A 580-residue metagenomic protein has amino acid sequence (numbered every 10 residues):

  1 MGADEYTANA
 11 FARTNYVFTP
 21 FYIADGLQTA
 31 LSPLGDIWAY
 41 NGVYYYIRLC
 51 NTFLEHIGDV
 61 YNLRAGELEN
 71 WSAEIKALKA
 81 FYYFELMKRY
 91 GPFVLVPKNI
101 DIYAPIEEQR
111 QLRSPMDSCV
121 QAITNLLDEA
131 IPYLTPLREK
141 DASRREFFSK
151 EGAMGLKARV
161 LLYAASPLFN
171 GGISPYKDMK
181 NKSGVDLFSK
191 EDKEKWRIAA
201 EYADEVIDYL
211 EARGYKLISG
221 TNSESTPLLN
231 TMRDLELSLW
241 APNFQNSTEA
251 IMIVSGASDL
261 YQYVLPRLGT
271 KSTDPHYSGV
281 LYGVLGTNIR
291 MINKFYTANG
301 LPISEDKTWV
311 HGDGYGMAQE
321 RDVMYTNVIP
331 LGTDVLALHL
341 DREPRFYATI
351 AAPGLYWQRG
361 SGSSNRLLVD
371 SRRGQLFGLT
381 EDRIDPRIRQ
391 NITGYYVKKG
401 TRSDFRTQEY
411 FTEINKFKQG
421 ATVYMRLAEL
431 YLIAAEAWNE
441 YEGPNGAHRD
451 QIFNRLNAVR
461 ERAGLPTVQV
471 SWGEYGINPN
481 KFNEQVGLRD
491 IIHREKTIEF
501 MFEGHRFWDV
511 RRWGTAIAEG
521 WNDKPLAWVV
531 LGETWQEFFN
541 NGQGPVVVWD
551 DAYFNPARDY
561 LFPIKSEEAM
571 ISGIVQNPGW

Functional and structural regions predicted by a protein language model:
M1-Y16, F93, E151, L161-E381 (+1 more regions): An aromatic- and glycine-enriched ligand-binding surface/loop that stacks and positions planar moieties
A10-Y90, I106-K150, Y315, V335-L340 (+6 more regions): Conserved, well-structured interaction surfaces
V43-Y46, A122-T124, L162-A164, K182 (+10 more regions): Long, intrinsically disordered, low-complexity segments
Y61-S72, E194, E442-Q451: Structural helix-adjacent loops and short alpha-helical linkers that scaffold large soluble proteins
E85, R89, Y163, N170 (+4 more regions): Alpha-helix C-terminal capping/termination sites
M324-R462: C-terminal substrate/ligand-recognition segments
